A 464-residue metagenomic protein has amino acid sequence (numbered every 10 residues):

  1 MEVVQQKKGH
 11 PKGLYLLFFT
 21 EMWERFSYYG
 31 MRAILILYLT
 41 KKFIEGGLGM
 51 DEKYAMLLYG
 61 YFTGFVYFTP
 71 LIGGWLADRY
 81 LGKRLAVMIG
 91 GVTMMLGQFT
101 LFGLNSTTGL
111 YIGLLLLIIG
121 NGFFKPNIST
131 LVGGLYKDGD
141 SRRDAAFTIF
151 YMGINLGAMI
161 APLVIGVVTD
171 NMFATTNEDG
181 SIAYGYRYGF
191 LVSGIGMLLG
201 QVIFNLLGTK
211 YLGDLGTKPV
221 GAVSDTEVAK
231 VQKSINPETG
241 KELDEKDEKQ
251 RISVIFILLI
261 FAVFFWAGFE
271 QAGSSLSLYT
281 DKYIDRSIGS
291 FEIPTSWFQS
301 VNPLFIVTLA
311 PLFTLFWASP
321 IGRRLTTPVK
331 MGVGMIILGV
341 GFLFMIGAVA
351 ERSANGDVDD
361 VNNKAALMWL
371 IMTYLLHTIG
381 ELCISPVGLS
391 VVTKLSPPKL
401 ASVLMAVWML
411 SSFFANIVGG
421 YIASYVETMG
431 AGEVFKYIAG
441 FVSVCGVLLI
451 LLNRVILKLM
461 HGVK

Functional and structural regions predicted by a protein language model:
M1-L16, K137-S141, G166-S290, F313-R323 (+1 more regions): Intracellular loop-helix junctions on the cytosolic face of multi-pass helical membrane proteins
M22, G97, T108-F124, A354-C383: Hydrophobic core of transmembrane alpha-helices in multi-pass small-molecule transporters, especially MFS/SLC-type
A33-M56, S274-S296: Short amphipathic helix-loop junctions that connect adjacent transmembrane helices in Major Facilitator Superfamily/SLC
M56-A77, M159-A161, S300-F313: Central cavity-lining transmembrane alpha-helices of secondary-active solute carriers, predominantly the Major
V66, D144-F173, G189-G200, Q299-I306 (+1 more regions): Glycine-rich segments within core transmembrane alpha-helices of 12-TM secondary carriers
F68, L206, F291-R323, G334-F342: Transmembrane alpha-helices of Major Facilitator/SLC transporters
T69-F102: Conserved MFS/SLC helix-loop-helix module at the cytosolic interface between two early adjacent transmembrane helices
I89-L110, I336-D359: C-terminal ends and interior cores of transmembrane alpha-helices in multi-pass membrane transporters/permeases
